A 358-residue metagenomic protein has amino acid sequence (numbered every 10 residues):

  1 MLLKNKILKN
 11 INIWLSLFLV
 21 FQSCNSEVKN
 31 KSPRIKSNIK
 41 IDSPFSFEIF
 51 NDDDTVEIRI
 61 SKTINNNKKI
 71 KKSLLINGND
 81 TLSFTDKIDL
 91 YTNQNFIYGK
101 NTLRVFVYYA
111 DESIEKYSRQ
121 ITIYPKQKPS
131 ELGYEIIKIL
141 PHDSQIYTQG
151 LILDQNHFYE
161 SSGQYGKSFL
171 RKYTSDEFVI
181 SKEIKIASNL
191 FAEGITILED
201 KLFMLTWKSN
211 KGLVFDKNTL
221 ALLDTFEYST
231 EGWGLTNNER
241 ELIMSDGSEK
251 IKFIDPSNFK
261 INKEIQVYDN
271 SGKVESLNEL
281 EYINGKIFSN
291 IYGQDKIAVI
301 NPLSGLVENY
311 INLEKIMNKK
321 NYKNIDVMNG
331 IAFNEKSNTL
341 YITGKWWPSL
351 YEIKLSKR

Functional and structural regions predicted by a protein language model:
F21-S23: C-terminal motif of bacterial Sec signal peptides marking the signal peptidase cleavage site
N25-N51: Short, compositionally biased P/S/T/A/G/V-rich stretches that sit at domain boundaries
N93-K100: Surface-exposed, short loops/turns at beta-strand junctions within beta-sandwich domains
P125-S144, D176-V179: A short helix->beta-strand "capping" segment at the edge of beta-propeller domains
S144-Q155, S188-L198, Y228-E239, S271-I283 (+1 more regions): Beta-rich, blade/repeat-based domains predominating in secreted/periplasmic proteins but also intracellular
E160-Q164, F203-S209, M244-E249, S289-G293 (+1 more regions): Conserved beta-strand positions in repeat-built beta-propeller and related beta-rich domains
T174-F178, D216-L220, P256-F259, N301-G305 (+1 more regions): Short loop/turn segments that connect beta-strands within beta-propeller blades
F178-V214, L220-G232: Blade-loop segments of beta-propeller domains
